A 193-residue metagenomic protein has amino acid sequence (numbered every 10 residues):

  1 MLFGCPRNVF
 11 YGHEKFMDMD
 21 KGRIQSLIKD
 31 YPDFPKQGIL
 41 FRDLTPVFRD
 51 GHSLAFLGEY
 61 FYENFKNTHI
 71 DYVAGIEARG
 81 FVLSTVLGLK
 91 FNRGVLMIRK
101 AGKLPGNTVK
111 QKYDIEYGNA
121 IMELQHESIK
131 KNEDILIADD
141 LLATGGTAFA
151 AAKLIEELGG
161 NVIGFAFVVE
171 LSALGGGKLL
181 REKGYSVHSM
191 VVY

Functional and structural regions predicted by a protein language model:
M1-Y193: PRPP-associated nucleotide enzymes
